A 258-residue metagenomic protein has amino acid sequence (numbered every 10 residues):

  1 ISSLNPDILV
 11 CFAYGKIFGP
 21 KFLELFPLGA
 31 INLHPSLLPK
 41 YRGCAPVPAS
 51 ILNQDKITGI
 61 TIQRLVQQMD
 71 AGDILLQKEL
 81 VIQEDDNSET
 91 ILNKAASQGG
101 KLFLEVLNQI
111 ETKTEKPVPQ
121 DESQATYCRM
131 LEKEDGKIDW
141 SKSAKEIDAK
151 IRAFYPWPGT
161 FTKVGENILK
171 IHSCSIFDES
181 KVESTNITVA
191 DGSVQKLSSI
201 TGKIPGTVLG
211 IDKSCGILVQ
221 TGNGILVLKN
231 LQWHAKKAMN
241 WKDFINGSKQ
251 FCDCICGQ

Functional and structural regions predicted by a protein language model:
S2-N5: Glycine-rich phosphate-binding loop signature in dinucleotide/nucleotide-binding domains
I8-E134: Donor/substrate-binding cores of folate-linked one-carbon enzymes
E122-Q258: Internal anion-binding site segments
